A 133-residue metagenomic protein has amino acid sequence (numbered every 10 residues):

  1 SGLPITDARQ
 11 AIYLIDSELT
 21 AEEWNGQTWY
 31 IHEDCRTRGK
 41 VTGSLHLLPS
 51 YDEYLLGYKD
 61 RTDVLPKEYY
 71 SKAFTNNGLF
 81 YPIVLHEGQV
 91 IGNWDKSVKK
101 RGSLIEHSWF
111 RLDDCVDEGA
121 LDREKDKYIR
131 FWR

Functional and structural regions predicted by a protein language model:
S1-R133: Long, charged, low-complexity, helical-prone intrinsically disordered regions
